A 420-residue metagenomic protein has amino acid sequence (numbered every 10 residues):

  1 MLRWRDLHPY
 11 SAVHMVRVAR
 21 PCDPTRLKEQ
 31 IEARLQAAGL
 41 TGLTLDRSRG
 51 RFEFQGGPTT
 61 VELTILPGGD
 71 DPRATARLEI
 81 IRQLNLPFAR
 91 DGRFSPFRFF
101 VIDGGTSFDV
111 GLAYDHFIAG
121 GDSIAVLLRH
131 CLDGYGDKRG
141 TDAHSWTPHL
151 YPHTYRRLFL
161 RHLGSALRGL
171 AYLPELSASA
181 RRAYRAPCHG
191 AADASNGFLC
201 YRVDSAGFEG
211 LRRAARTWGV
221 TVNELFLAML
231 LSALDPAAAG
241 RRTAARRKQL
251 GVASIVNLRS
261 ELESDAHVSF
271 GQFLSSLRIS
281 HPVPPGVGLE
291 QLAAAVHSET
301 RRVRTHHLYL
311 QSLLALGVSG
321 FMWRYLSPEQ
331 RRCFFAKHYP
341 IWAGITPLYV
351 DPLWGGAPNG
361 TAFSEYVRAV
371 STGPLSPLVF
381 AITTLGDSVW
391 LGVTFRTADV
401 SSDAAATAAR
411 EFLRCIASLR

Functional and structural regions predicted by a protein language model:
M1-L2, G68, T106, I118-V126 (+4 more regions): Non-catalytic, low-complexity flexible loops and terminal extensions
M1-R51, T64, D70-F97, V203 (+1 more regions): Acyl-thioester-dependent acyl-group transfer interface
F52-G57: Amphipathic coiled-coil signal-relay and dimerization helices
P58-L66: Short, charged/polar, Gly/Pro-enriched secondary-structure boundary elements
R77-E79, F88-D137, P152-F159, T383-A405: Histidine-centered acyl-transfer/condensation active-site motif and its immediate structural neighborhood
H116, A215-V222: Alpha-helical hinge/cap motifs
A119, L132-G136, R216, L230-R242 (+2 more regions): Hydrophobic/aromatic-lined pockets within catalytic cores
V222-L231: Short amphipathic alpha-helical segments
